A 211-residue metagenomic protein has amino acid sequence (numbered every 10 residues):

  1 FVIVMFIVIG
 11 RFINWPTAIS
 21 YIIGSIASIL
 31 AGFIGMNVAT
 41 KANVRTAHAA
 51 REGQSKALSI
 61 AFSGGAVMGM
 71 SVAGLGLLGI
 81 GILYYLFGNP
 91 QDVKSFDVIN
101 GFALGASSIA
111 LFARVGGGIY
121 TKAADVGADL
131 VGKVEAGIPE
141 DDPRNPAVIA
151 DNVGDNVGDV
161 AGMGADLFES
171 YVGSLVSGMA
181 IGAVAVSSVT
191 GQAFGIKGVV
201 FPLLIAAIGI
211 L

Functional and structural regions predicted by a protein language model:
F1-L211: Hydrophobic packing and interface segments
